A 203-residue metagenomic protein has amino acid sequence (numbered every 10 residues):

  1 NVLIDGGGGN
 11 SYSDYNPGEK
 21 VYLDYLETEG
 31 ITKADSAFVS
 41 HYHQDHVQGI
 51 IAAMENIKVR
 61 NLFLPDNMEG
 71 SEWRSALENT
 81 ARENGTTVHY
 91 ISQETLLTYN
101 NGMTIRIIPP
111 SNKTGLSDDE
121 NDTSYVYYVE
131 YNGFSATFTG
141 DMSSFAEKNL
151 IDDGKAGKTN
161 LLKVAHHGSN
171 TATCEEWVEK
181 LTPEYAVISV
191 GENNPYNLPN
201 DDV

Functional and structural regions predicted by a protein language model:
N1-V203: Non-globular, low-confidence helical/coil segments that flank catalytic cores
